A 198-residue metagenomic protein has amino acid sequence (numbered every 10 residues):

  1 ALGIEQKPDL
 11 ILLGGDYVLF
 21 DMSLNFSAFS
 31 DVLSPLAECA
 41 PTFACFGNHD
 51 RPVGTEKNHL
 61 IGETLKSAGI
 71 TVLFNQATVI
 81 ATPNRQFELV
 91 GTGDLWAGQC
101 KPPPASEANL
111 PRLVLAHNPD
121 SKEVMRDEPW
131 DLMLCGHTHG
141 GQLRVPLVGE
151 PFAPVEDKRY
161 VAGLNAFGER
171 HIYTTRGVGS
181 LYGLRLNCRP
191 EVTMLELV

Functional and structural regions predicted by a protein language model:
A1-I4, I80-T82, Q99-A108: Short amphipathic alpha-helix with an adjacent loop that forms part of the alpha/beta core around
A1-T71: Membrane-embedded segments
L10-D16, P41-N48, L73-Q76, L113-A116 (+2 more regions): Active-site neighborhood of phospho(di)ester-bond hydrolases with catalytic His/Asp-centered motifs
Y17-F20, N48-P52, T78-I80, D94-A97 (+3 more regions): Solvent-exposed loop/turn segments at secondary-structure junctions within structured extracellular/periplasmic domains
S23-N25, V53-K57, C100-P102, M125-D127 (+2 more regions): Short, well-ordered secondary-structure micro-motifs
S67, P119-E196: Conserved beta-sheet core of the metallophosphoesterase superfamily
I70-T71, T78-V90, E107-P111, A166-I172: Beta-strand-turn-beta hairpins that frame and shape the catalytic cleft of phosphate-ester-processing enzymes
L95-A108, L115-M133: Active-site-proximal loop/helix segments of hydrolase catalytic cores
